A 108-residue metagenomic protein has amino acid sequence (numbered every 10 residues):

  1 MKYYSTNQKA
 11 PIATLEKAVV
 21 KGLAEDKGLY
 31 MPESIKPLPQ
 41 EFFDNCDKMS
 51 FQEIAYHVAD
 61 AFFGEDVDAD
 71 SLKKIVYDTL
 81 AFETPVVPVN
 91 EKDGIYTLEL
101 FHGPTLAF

Functional and structural regions predicted by a protein language model:
M1-F108: PLP-dependent amino-acid enzyme catalytic core
